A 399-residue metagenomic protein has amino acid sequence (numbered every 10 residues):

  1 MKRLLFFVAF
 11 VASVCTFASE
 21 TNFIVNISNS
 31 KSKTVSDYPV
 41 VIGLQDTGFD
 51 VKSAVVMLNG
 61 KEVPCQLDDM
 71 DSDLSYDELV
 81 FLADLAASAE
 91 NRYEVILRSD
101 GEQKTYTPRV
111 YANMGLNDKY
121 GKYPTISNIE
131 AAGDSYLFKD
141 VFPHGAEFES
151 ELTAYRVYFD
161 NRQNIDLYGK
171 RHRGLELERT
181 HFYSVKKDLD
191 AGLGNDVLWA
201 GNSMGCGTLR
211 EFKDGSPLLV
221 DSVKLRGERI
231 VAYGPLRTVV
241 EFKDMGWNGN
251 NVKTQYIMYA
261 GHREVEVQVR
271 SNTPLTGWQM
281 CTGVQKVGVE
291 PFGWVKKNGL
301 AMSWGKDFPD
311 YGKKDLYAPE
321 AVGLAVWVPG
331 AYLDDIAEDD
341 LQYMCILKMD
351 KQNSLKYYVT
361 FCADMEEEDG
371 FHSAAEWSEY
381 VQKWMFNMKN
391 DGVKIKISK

Functional and structural regions predicted by a protein language model:
M1-I24: Bacterial Sec-dependent N-terminal signal peptides
S19-G121, A131, Y136, P143: Alpha-mannosidase-like glycoside hydrolase catalytic domains involved in N-glycan trimming, generalizing to other
F23-N29, L152, T254-Y256, V265-T273: Short, well-ordered beta-strand segments enriched in hydrophobic/aromatic residues
S53-E78, G288-K306, W327-Y332, A337: Solvent-exposed beta-strand/loop surfaces of large extracellular or lumenal domains
D71-L85, V322-K399: Beta-strand-rich recognition/accessory modules
S99-V220: Solvent-exposed N-terminal domain segments of exported/luminal and surface proteins
D190-G261: Extended, loop-rich substrate-binding clefts of extracytoplasmic carbohydrate-active enzymes
V252, R263-K297: Acidic (Asp/Glu-rich), glycine- and aromatic
